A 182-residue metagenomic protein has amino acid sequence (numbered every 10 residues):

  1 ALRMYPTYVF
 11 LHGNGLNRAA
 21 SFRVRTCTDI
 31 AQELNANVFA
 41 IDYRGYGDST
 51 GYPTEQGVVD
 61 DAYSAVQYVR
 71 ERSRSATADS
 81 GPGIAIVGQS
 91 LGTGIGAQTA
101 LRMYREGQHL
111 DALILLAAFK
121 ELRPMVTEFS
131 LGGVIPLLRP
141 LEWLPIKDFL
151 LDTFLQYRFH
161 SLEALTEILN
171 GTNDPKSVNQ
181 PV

Functional and structural regions predicted by a protein language model:
A1-Y68, G94: Membrane-embedded segments
P6-T7, G83-A85, A112: Structural motif
Q32, Q67, E71, L101-R105: Short, well-ordered alpha-helices that flank and scaffold nucleotide-derived cofactor binding pockets
D60-P82: Conserved acidic catalytic loop of the alpha/beta-hydrolase fold
I86-G88, L116: Short beta-strand immediately N-terminal to the catalytic nucleophile in serine-hydrolase-like folds
G88-G92, G96: Gly/Ala-rich beta-loop-alpha elbow adjacent to hydrolase catalytic centers
Q98-N179: Hydrolase active-site cap/lid region
